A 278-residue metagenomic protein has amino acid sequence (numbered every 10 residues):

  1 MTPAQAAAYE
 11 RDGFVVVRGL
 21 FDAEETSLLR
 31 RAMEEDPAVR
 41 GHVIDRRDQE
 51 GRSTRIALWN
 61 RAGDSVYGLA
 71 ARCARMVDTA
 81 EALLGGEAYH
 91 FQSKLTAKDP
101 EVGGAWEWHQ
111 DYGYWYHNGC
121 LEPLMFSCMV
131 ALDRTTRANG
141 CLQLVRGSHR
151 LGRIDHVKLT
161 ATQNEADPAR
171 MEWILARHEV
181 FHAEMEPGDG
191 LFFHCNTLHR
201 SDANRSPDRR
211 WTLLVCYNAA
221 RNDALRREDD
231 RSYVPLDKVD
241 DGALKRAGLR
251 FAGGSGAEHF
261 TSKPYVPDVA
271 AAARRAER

Functional and structural regions predicted by a protein language model:
M1-D12, V17-N118, V157, E228 (+1 more regions): Non-heme Fe(II)-dependent double-stranded beta-helix
E24, D99, T136, L151 (+1 more regions): Feature marks short, surface-exposed loop/turn motifs that line or immediately flank catalytic pockets and channel
V39-I44, Q49, G190, T197-R278: Non-heme Fe(II)/2-oxoglutarate
T54, Q110-Y112, E165-R177, R209 (+1 more regions): Short, surface-exposed loop/helix-turn segments at secondary-structure junctions that function as lids/hinges flanking
T79, Y114-N118, M129-D133, R177-H182 (+1 more regions): Short helix-to-loop capping/linker segments positioned immediately adjacent to catalytic or ligand/cofactor-binding
G86-S93, G104-W106, L124-V130, G140 (+1 more regions): Generic beta-strand structural signal
N118-R137, E184-P187, C216-A220: Short, conserved beta-strand element in jelly-roll/cupin
T135-L198: Double-stranded beta-helix
